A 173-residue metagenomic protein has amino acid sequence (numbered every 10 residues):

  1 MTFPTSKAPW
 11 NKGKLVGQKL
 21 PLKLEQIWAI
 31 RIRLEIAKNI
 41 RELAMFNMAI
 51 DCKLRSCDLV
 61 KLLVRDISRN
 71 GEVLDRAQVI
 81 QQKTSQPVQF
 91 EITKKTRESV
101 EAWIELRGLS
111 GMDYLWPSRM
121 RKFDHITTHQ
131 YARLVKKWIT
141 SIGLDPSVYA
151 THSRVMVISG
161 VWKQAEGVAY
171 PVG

Functional and structural regions predicted by a protein language model:
M1-G173: Conserved catalytic core of the tyrosine transesterase superfamily
